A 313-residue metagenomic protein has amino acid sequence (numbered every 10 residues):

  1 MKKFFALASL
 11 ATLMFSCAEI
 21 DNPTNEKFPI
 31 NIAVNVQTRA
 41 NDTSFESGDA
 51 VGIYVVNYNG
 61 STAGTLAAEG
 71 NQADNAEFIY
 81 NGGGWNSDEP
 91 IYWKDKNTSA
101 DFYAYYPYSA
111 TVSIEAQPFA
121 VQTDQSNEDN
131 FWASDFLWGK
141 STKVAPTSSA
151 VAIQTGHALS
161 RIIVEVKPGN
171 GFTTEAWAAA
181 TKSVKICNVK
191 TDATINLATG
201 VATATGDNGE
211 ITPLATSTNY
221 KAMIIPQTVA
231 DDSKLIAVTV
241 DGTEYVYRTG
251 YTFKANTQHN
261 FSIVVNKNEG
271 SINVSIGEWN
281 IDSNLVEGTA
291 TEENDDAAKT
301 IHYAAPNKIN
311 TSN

Functional and structural regions predicted by a protein language model:
M1-F4: Positively charged n-region of N-terminal signal peptides that target proteins for export
A6-S9: Sec-dependent N-terminal signal peptides
F15-S16: C-terminal motif of bacterial Sec signal peptides marking the signal peptidase cleavage site
E19: Short, conserved catalytic or interaction motifs in soluble domains
P23-A178, D207-T228, K254-A255, K267 (+2 more regions): Short, low-hydrophobicity acidic/polar segments
A179-Q258: Contiguous ligand/interfacial binding patches
S233-I236, V240-N307: Long, compositionally biased interface segments
